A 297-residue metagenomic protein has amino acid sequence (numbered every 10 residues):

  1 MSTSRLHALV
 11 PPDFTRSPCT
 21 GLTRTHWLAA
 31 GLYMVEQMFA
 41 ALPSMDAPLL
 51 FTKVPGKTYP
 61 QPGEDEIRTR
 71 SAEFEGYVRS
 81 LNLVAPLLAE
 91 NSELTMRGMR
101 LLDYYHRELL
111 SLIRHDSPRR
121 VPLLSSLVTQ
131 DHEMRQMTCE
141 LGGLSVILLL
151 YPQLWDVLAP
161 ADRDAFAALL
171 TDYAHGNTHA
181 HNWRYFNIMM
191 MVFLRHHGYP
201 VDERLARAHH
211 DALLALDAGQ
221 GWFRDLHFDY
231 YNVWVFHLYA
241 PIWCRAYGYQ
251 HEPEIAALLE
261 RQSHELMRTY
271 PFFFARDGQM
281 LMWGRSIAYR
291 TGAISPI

Functional and structural regions predicted by a protein language model:
M1-L110: Extreme N-terminal leader/anchor segments
E73-F74, V78, N82-L87, G98-S263 (+1 more regions): Aromatic-lined, polymer-binding surfaces characteristic of secreted/periplasmic polysaccharide-degrading enzymes
M267: Glycine-rich phosphate/ribose-binding loops and adjacent secondary-structure elements that form binding surfaces
